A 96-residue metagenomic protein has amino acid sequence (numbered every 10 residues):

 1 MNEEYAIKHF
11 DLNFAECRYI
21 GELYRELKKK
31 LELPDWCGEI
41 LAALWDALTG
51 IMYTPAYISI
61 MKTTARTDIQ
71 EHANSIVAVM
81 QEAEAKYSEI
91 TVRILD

Functional and structural regions predicted by a protein language model:
M1-W36, G50-D96: N-terminal intrinsically disordered, low-complexity segments enriched in P/E/S/T
E39-I40: Short glycine-rich substrate-engagement loop in P-loop NTPases that contacts/grips substrate
